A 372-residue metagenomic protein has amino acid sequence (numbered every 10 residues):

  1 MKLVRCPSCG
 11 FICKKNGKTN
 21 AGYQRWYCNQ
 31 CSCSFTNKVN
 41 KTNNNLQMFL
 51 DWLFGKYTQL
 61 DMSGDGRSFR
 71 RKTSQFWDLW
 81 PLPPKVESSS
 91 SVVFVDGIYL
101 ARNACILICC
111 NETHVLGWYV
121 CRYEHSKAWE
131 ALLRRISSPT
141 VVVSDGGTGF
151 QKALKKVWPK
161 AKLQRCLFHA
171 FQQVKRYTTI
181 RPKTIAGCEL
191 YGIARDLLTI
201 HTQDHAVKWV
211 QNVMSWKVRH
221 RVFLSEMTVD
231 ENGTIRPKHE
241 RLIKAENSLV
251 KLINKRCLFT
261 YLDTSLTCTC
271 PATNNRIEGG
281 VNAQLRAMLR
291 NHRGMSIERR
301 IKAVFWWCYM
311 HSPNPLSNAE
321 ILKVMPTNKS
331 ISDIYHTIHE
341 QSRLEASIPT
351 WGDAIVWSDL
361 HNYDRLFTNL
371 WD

Functional and structural regions predicted by a protein language model:
M1-L3, A21-Q24: Short metal-coordination and nucleic-acid-contact micro-motifs, chiefly zinc-binding Cys/His arrays
P7-S8, Q30: Short, cysteine/histidine-rich loop/knuckle motifs that typically chelate Zn2+
F11, Y23, Y27, S34 (+2 more regions): RNase H-like nuclease fold core
K14-T19, K38-K41: Short Cys/His-rich "knuckle" micro-motifs
R25, Q30-S32, T36-T42, M48 (+3 more regions): Acidic/histidine-rich catalytic cores and adjacent linkers of DNA breakage/strand-transfer/modification proteins
L53-S63: Short, charged amphipathic recognition helices of the HTH superfamily and cognate SANT/SANTA-like modules
Y99, T148, Q172, V281-N282: Short hydrophobic/aromatic residue motifs in ordered secondary structure
D145-Y191: Conserved beta-strand -> loop -> alpha-helix junction used to position metal-binding or nucleic-acid-contacting
